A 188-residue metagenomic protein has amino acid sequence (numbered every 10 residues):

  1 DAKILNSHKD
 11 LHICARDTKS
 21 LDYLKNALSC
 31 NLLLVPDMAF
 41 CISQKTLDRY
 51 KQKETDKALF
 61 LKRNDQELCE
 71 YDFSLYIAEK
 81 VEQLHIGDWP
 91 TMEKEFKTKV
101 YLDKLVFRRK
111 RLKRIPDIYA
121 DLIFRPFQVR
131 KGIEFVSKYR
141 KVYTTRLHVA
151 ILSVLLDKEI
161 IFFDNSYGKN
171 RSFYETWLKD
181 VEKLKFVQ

Functional and structural regions predicted by a protein language model:
D1-Q188: Active-site anion-handling motifs in enzyme catalytic cores
